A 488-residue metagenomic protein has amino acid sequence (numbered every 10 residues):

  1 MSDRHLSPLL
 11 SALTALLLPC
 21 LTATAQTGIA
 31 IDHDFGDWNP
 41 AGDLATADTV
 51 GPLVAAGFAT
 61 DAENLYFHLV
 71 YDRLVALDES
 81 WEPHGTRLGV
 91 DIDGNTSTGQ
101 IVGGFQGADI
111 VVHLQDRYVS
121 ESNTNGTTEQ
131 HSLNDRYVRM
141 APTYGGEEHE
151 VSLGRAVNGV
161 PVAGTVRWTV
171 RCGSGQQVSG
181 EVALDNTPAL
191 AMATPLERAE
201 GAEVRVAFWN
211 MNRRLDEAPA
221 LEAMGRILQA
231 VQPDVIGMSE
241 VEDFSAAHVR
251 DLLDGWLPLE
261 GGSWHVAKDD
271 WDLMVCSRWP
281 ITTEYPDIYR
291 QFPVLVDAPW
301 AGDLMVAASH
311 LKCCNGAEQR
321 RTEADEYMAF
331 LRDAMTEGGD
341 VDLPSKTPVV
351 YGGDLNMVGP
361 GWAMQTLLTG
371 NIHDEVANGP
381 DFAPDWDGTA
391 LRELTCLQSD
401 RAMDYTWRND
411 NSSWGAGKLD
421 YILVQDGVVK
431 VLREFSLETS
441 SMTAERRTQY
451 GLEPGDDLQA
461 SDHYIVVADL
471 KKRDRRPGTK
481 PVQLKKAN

Functional and structural regions predicted by a protein language model:
S11-C20: Bacterial N-terminal signal peptides
Q26, V151, V157-V160, S174-A189 (+4 more regions): Metal-dependent phosphoester-hydrolase catalytic domains
Q26-D32, H84-Q115, Y144-E147, R155-A202 (+1 more regions): Acidic/polar low-complexity flexible segments
T27-Y118: Surface-exposed, glycine/proline- and aromatic-rich loop segments on solvent-exposed faces across compartments
V70-D72, F208-R213, M238-E242, W264-D272 (+5 more regions): Active-site-proximal beta-strand/loop segments in catalytic clefts of secreted hydrolases
A76-E79, T98, D216-P219, F244-V249 (+4 more regions): Extracytoplasmic/secreted cell-surface and envelope-processing proteins
V178-W256, K268-L273, D303-L304, Q319-D325 (+4 more regions): N-terminal, active-site-proximal structural segment of metallo-dependent hydrolase catalytic domains
V241-G316: Structured beta-strand-rich core segments of catalytic domains in phosphoester-bond hydrolases
